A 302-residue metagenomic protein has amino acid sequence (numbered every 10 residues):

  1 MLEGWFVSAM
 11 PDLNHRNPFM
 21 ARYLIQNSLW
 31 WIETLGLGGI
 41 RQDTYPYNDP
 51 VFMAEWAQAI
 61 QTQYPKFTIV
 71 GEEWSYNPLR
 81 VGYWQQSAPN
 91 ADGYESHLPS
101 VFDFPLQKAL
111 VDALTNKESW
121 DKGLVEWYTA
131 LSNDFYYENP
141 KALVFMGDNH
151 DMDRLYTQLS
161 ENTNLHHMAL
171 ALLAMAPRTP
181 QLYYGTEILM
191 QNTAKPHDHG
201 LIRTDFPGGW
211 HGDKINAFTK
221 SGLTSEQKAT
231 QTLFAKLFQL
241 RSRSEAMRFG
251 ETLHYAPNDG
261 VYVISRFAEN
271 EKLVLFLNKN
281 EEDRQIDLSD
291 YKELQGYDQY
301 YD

Functional and structural regions predicted by a protein language model:
M1-N14, R203-G212: Aromatic- and acidic-residue-enriched carbohydrate-binding clefts of CAZyme catalytic domains
H15-N27: Alpha-helical scaffold elements lining the catalytic groove of polysaccharide deacetylases
N27-L29, E33-E138, L143, E161-T163 (+7 more regions): Active-site-proximal helices and loops of the catalytic beta/alpha 8
L170-Q191: Substrate-binding cleft of secreted/luminal carbohydrate-active enzymes
F249-E271: Surface beta-strand/loop "capping" patches
F276-N280: Asparagine-centered strand-capping/turn motif at beta-strand->loop junctions
